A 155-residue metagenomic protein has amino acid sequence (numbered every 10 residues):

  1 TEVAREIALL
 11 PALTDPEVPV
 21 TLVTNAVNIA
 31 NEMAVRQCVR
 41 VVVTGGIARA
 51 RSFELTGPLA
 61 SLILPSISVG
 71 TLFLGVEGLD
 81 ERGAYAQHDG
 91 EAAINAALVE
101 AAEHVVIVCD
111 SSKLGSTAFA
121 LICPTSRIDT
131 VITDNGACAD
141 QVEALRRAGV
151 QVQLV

Functional and structural regions predicted by a protein language model:
T1-A12, P19-N25: Helix-turn-helix/homeodomain-like alpha-helical modules used for DNA recognition and transcription-factor dimerization
P11-T14, C138: Generic structural signal for alpha-helix starts
T14-E17, R36-Q37: Short helix-capping segments at alpha-helix termini
E17-L22, R127-T130: Short active-site oxyanion
V27-V155: Conserved phosphate- and dinucleotide-binding cores of soluble alpha/beta proteins, encompassing both enzyme active
